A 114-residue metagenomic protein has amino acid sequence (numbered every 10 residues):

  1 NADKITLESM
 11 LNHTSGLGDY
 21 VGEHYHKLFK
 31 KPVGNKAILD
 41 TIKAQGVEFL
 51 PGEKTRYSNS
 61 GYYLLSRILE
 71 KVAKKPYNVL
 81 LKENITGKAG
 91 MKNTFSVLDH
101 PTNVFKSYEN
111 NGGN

Functional and structural regions predicted by a protein language model:
A2-N114: Short, surface-exposed loop or secondary-structure junction motifs that flank catalytic or metal-binding residues
